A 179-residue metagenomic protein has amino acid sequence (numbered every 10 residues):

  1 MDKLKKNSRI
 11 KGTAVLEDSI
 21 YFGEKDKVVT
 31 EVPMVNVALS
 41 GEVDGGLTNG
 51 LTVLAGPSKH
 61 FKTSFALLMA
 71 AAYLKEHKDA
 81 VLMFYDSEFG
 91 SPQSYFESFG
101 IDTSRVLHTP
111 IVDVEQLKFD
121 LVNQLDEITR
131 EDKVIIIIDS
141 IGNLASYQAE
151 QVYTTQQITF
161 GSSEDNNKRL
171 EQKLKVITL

Functional and structural regions predicted by a protein language model:
M1-V106, L117-D126: The Walker A/P-loop phosphate-binding site
I111, Q116-L179: P-loop NTPase motor core
